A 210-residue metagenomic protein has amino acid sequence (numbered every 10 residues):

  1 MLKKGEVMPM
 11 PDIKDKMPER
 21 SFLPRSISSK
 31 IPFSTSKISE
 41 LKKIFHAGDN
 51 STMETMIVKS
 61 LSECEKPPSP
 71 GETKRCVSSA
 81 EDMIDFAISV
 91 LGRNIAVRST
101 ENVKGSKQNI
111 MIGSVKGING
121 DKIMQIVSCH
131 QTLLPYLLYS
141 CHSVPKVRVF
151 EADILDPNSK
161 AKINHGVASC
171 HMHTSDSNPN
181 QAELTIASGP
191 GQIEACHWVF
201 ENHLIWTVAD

Functional and structural regions predicted by a protein language model:
M1-P32: Long, charge-dense tracts
P24-D210: Folded, disulfide-stabilized extracellular/luminal domains of secretory-pathway proteins
